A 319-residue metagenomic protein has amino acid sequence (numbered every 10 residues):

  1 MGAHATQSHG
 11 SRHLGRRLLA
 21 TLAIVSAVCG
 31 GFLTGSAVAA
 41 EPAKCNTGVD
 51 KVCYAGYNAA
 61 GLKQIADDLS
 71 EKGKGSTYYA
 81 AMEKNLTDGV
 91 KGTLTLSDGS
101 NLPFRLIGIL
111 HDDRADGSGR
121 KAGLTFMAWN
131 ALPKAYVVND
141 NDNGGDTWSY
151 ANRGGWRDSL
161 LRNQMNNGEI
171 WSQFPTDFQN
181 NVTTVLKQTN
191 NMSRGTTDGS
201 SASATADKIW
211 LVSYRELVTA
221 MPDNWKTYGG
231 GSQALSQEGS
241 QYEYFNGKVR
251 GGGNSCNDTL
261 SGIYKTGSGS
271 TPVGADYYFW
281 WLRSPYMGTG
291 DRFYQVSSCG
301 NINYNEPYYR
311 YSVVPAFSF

Functional and structural regions predicted by a protein language model:
M1-L14: N-terminal secretory signal peptides that target proteins for export/translocation
T6-H9, I24, T34, E238 (+2 more regions): Intrinsically disordered, low-complexity segments
G15-V28: Sec-dependent N-terminal signal peptides
V28-A37: C-terminal segment of classical bacterial N-terminal signal peptides
E41-F319: Collagenous Gly-X-Y triple-helix signature in extracellular proteins
